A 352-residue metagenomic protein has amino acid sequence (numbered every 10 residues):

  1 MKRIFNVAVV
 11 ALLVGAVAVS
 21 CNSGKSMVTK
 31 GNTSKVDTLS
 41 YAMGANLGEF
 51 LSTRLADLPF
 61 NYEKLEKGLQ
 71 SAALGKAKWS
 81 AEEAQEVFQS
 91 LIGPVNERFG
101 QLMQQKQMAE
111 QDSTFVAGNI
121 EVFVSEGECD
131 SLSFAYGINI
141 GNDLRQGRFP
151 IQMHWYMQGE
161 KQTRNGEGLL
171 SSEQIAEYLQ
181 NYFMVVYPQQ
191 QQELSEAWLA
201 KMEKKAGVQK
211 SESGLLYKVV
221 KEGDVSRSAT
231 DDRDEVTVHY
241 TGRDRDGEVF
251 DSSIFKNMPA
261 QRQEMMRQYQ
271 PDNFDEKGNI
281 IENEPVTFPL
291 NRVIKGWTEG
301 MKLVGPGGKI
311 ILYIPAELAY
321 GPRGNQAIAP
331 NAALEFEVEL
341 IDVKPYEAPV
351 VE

Functional and structural regions predicted by a protein language model:
M1-A8: Bacterial N-terminal signal peptides that target proteins for export
F5, C21-E352: Cross-family detector of peptidyl-prolyl cis-trans isomerase
A11-L12: Repetitive helical segments and hydrophobic/amphipathic motifs
A16-S20: C-terminal motif of bacterial Sec signal peptides marking the signal peptidase cleavage site
